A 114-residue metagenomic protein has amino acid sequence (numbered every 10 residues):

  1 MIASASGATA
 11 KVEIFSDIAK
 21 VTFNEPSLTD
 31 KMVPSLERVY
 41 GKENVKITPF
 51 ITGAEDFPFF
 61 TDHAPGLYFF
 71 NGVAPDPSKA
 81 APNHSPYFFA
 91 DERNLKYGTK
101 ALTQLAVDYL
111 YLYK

Functional and structural regions predicted by a protein language model:
M1-K114: Metal-dependent amide/peptide-bond hydrolase catalytic core, centered on the "pita-bread" metallohydrolase fold
